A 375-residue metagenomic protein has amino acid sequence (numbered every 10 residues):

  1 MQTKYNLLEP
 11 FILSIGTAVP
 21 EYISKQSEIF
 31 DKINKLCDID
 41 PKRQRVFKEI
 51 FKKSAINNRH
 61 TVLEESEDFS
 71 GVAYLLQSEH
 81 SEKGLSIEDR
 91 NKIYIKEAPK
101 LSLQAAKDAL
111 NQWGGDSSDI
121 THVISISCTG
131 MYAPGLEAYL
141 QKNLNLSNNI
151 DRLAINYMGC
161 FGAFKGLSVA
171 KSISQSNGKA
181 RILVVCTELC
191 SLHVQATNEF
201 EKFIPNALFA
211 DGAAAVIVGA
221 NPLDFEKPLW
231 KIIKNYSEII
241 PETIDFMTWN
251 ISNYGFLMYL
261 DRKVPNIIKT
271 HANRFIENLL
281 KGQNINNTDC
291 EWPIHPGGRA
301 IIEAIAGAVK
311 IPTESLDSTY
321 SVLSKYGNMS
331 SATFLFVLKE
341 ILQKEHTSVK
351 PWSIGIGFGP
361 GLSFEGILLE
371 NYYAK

Functional and structural regions predicted by a protein language model:
M1-I93, R181, C190, V194-T270 (+3 more regions): Condensing-enzyme catalytic core mediating Claisen C-C bond formation in acyl metabolism
Q2, L103, L110, C128-T129 (+7 more regions): Claisen-condensing/thiolase-fold acyl-transfer catalytic domains that form or cleave C-C bonds in fatty acid
L7-P10, S117-T121, N148-D151, N177-I182 (+5 more regions): Short coil/turn connectors at secondary-structure junctions
I50, S54-N145, N286-I302: Conserved beta-ketoacyl condensing-enzyme motif
K52, I56, E97-W113, A213 (+2 more regions): Short, well-ordered amphipathic alpha-helical segments that serve as non-catalytic structural scaffolds within diverse
E88-Y94, S125, R152-N156, E201-F203 (+2 more regions): A short glycine/serine-rich beta->alpha loop
M131-L146, V184-Q195, I244-W249, I302-L316: Acidic-glycine-rich active-site phosphate/pyrophosphate-binding loop
